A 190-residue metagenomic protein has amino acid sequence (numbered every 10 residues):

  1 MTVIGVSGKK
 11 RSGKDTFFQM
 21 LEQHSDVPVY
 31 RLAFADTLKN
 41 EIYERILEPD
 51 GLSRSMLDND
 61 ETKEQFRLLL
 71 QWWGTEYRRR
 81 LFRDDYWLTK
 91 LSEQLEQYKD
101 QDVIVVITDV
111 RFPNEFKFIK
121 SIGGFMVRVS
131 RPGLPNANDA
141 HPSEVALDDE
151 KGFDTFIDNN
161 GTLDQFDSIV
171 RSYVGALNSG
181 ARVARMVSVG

Functional and structural regions predicted by a protein language model:
M1-I4: Extreme N-terminal starter segment of soluble prokaryotic enzymes
V6, I107: Hydrophobic anchor at the beta1->P-loop junction of P-loop NTPases
K10, K90, N114-I122, R128-G190: Small-molecule kinase domains that catalyze NTP-dependent phosphoryl transfer to phosphate-bearing small molecules
K14: Conserved lysine of the Walker
F17: Hydrophobic positions on the alpha1 helix immediately C-terminal to the Walker A/P-loop
Q23-R31: Post-Walker A helix-loop "phosphate-sensing" segment adjacent to the P-loop in P-loop NTPases
F34-D102: ATP-dependent small-molecule kinase phosphotransfer cores that center on conserved nucleotide phosphate-binding segments
D109-F112: Short, well-ordered beta-to-alpha junction loops that form the rim of enzyme active sites and present histidine/acidic
